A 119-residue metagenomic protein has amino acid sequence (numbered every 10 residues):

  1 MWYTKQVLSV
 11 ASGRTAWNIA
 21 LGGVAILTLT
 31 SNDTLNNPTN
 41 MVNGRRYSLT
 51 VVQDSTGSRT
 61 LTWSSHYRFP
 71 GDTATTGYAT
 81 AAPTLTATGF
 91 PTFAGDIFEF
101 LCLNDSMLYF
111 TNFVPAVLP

Functional and structural regions predicted by a protein language model:
M1-G22: Extracellular beta-solenoid/beta-roll
R14, L27-P119: Acidic, glycine/polar-enriched metal-coordinating patches/loops that mediate binding to polyanionic ligands
